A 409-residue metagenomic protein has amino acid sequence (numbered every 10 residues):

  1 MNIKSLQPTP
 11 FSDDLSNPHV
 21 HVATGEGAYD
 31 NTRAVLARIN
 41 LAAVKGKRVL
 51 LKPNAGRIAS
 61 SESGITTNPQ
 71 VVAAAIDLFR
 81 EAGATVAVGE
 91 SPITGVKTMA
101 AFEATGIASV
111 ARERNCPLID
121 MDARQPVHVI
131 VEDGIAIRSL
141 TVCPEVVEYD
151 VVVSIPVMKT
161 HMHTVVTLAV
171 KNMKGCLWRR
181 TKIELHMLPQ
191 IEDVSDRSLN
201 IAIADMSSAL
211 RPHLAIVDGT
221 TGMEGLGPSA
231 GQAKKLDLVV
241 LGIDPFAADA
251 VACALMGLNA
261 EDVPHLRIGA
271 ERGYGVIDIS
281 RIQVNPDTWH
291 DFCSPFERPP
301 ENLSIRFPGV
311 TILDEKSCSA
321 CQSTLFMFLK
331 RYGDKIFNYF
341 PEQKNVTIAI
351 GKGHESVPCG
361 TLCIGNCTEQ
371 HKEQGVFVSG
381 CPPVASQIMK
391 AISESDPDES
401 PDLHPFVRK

Functional and structural regions predicted by a protein language model:
M1-K409: N-terminal and secondary-structure boundary signal
